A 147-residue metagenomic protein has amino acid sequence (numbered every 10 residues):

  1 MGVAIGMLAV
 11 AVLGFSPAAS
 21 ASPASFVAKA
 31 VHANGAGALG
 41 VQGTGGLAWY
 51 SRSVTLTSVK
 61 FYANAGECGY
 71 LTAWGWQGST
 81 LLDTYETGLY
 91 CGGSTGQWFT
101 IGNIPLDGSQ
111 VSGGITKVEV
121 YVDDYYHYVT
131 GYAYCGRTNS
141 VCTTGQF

Functional and structural regions predicted by a protein language model:
M1-A21: Secretory targeting and sorting signals
S20-F147: Post-signal peptide N-terminal regions of Sec-secreted extracellular proteins
